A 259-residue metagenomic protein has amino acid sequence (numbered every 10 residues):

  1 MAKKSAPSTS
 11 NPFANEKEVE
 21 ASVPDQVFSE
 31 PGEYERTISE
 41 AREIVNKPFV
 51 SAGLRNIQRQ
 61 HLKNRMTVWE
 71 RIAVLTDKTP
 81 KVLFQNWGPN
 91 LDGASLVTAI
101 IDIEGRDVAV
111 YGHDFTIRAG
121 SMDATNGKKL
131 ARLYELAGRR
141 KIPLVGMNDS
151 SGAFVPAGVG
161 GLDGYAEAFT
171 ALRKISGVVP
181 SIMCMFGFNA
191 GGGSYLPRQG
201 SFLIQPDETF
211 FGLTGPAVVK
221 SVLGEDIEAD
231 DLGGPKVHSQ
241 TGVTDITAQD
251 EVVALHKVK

Functional and structural regions predicted by a protein language model:
M1-V108, G112-A119, A248-K259: Intrinsically disordered, low-complexity segments enriched in small/flexible residues
K3-K4, N148-K259: Conserved catalytic cores of soluble enzyme domains, especially glycine-rich substrate-binding beta-alpha loops
G93-V97, K128-R132, E167-A168, F188: Short alpha-helical segments and helix-capping/turn motifs at coil-helix boundaries
A94-T98, D107, I142-P143, F169 (+1 more regions): Short glycine-rich loop/turn motifs
I100-D114, K129-P156: A structural preference for short, pocket-lining loop segments at secondary-structure junctions
A109, M122-N126, M147, G164-E167: Glycine-rich phosphate- or other oxyanion-binding loops that anchor nucleotides, phosphorylated ligands
T116-T125, A157-L162: Flexible beta-alpha connector loops of hexameric P-loop NTPases
A119-G127, F186, I227: Alpha-helix N-cap/helix-initiation motif
